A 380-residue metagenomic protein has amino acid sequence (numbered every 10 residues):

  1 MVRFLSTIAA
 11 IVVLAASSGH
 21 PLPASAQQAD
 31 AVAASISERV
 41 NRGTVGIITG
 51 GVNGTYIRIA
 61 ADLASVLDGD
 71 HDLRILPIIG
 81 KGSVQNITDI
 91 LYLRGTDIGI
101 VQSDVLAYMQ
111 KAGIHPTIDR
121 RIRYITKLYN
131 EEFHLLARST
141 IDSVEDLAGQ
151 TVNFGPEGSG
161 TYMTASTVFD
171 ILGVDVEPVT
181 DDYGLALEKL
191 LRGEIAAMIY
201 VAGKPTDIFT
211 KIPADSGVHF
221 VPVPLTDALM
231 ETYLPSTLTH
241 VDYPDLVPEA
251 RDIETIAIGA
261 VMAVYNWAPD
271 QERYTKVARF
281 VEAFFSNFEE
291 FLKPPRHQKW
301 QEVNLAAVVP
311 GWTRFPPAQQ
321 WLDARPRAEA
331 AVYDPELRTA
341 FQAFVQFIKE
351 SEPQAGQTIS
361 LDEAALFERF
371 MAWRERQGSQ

Functional and structural regions predicted by a protein language model:
L14-A24: C-terminal segment of classical bacterial N-terminal signal peptides
Q28-I100: N-terminal (or domain-start) structured segment
T44-L67, I75, E131-E188, R192: Bilobed "Venus flytrap"/periplasmic-binding protein-like clamshell domains and structurally analogous long
A64-S65, L76-T117, L187-K189, P205-P213: Pocket-flanking alpha-helical
L73, L91-I100, T151-V152, R192-Y200 (+1 more regions): Alpha-to-beta junction loops
S103-D104, G113, D175-E272: Pocket-lining segment of extracytoplasmic ligand-binding domains
S103-T140: Signal peptide-directed extracytoplasmic domains
L185, A202-S216, F220, N266-W267 (+1 more regions): An extracytoplasmic/periplasmic, membrane-proximal ligand-sensing/linker region
